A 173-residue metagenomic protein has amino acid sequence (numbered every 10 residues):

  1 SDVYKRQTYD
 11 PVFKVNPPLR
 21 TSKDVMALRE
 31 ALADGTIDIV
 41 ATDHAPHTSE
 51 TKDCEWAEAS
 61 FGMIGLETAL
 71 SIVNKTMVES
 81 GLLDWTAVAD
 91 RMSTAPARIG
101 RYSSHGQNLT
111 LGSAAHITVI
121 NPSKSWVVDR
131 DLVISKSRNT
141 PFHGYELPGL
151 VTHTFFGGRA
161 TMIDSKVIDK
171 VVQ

Functional and structural regions predicted by a protein language model:
S1-Y4: Short, small-residue-biased leader/transition segments that mark boundaries at the very start of proteins
R6, D10-I37: A conserved active-site cap/scaffold subdomain adjacent to cofactor or substrate pockets
R6-Y9, E79-L82, D164-K166: Short, glycine- and charge-enriched coil/turn segments that flank and shape catalytic ligand pockets
V12, A31-A33, I39-V40, A45-P122: His/Asp/Glu-enriched, well-ordered alpha-helical/loop segment that forms or immediately abuts the divalent-metal
F13-K23, S60-I64, T140-L147: A short acidic, glycine-rich active-site loop that binds or catalyzes chemistry on phosphate/adenosine moieties
R20-E30, A69-K75, L147-H153: Short C-terminal domain-edge/linker segments immediately following a structured domain
E55-E58, L111-V172: C-terminal cap of metal-dependent C-N hydrolases
